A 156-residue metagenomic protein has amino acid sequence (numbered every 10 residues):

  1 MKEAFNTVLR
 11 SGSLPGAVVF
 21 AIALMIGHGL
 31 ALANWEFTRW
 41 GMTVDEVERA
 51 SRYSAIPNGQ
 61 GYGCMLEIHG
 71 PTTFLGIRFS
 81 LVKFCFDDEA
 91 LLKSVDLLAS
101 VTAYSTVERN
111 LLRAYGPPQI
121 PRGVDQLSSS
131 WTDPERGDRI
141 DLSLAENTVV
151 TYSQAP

Functional and structural regions predicted by a protein language model:
K2-V18: Bacterial N-terminal signal peptides that target proteins for export
N6, A31-H69, S94-P156: Non-cytosolic coordination micro-motifs
G16-H28: Bacterial N-terminal signal peptides
G70-F74: Extracellular/mature segments of secreted proteins
L75-S80: Amphipathic hydrophobic-ligand
L81-F86, I140: Hydrophobic/aromatic beta-strand elements that line small-molecule binding cavities or substrate pockets in beta-rich
F86-S94: Acidic/histidine-rich, surface-exposed loop or edge segments in extracytoplasmic proteins
